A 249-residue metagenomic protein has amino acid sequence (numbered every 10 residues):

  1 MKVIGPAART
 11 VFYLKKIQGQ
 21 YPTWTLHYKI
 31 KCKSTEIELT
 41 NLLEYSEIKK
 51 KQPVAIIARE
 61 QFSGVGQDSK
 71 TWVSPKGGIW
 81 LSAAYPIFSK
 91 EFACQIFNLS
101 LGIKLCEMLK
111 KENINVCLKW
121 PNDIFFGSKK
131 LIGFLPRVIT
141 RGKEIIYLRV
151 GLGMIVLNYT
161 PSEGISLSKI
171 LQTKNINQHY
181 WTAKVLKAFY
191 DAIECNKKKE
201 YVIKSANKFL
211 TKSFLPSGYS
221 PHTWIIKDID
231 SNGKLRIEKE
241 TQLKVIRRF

Functional and structural regions predicted by a protein language model:
M1-E107, K111, I139, I229: N-terminal lobe of the biotin/lipoate ligase/transferase fold
M1-G5, R9, Y21, S34 (+3 more regions): Long, positively charged amphipathic alpha-helical accessory segments at protein N-termini or as interdomain linkers
